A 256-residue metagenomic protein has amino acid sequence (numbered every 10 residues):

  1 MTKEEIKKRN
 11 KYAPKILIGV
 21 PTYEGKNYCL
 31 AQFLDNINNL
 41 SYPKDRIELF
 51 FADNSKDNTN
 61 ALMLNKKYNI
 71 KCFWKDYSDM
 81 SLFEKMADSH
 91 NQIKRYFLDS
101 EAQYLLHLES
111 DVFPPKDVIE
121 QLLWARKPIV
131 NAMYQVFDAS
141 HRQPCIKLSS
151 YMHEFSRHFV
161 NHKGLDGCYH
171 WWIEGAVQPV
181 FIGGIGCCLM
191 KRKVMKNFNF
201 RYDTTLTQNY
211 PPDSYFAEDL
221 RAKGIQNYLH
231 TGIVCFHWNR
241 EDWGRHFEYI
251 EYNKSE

Functional and structural regions predicted by a protein language model:
K15-L17, E48, Y215: Cell-envelope/extracellular polymer assembly enzymes that use nucleotide-activated donors
Y23-K26, F51-M63, D76-S78, V112: A conserved acidic beta->alpha catalytic loop
D35-R46: Short, acidic, metal-binding catalytic loop of nucleotide-sugar glycosyltransferases
N58-E101: Active-site-proximal specificity loops/subdomain of glycosyltransferases
E101-F113: Short beta-strand-to-loop acidic/aromatic patch adjacent to the donor-nucleotide binding site
P115-T204: Conserved catalytic core of nucleotide-sugar-dependent glycosyltransferases
A176-V177, I182-C187, R192-E256: C-terminal catalytic/acceptor-binding lobe
